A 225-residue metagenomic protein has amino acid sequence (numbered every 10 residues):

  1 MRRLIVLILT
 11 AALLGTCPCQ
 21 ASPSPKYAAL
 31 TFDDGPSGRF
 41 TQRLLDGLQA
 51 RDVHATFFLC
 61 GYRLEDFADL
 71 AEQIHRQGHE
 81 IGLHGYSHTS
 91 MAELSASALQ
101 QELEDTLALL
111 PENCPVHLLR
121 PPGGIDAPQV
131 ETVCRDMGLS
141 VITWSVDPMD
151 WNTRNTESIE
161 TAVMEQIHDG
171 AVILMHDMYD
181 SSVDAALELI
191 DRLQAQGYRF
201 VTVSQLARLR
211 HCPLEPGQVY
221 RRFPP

Functional and structural regions predicted by a protein language model:
R2-I8: Sec-dependent signal peptide recognition, specifically the positively charged N-region followed immediately by
L9-C17: Hydrophobic core
Q20-L109, P115-V116, E188, R208: Active-site beta->alpha N-cap acidic-glycine motif
S22, A50-D52, E65, S181-P225: C-terminal domain-boundary segment and adjacent tail
A28-T31, A55-L59, E80-L83, H117-P121 (+3 more regions): Structural recognition of the beta-strand scaffold that forms the well-ordered cores of secreted hydrolase catalytic
G35, C60-Y62, Y86, P122-G124 (+3 more regions): Active-site beta-loop-alpha junctions enriched in small/polar residues
F40-R43, T89-P115, G123-D169, S182-E188: Alpha-helical scaffold elements lining the catalytic groove of polysaccharide deacetylases
